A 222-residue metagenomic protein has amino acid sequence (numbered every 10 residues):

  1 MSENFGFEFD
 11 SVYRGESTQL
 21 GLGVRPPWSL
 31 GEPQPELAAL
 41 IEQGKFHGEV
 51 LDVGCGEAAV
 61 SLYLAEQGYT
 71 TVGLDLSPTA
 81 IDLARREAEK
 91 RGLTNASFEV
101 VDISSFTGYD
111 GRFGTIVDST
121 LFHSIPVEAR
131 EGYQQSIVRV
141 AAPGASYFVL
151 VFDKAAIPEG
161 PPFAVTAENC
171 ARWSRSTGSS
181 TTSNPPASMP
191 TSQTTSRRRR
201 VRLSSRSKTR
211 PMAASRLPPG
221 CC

Functional and structural regions predicted by a protein language model:
M1-K45, E49-L51, E57-G111, I125-S136 (+1 more regions): Class I (Rossmann-like) S-adenosyl-L-methionine-dependent methyltransferase catalytic domain, capturing the SAM-binding
G114: Conserved acidic residues
V117: A conserved beta-strand element that flanks and buttresses the S-adenosyl-L-methionine
T120-S124: Short catalytic micro-motifs in class I SAM-dependent methyltransferases
